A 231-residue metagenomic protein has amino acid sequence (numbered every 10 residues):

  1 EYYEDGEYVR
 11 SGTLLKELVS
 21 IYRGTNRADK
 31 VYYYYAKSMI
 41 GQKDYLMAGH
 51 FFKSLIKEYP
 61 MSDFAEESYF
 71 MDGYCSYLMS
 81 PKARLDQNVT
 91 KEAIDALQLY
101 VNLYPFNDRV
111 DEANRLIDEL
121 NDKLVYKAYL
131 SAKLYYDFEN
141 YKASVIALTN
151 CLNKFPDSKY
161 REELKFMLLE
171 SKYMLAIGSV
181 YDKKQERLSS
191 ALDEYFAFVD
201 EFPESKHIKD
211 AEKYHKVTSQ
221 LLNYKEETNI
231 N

Functional and structural regions predicted by a protein language model:
E1-N231: Acidic, polar-rich low-complexity tracts and alpha-helical solenoid repeat scaffolds
